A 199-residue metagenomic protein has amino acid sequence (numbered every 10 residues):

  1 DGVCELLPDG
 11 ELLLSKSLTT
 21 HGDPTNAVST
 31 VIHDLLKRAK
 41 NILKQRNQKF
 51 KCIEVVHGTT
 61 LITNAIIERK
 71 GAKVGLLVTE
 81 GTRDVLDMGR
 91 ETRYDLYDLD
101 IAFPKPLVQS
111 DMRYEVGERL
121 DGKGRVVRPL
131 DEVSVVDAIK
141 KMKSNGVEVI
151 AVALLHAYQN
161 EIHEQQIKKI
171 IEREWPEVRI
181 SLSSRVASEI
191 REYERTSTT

Functional and structural regions predicted by a protein language model:
D1-T199: N-terminally biased helix-coil "hinge/interface" segments that flank
